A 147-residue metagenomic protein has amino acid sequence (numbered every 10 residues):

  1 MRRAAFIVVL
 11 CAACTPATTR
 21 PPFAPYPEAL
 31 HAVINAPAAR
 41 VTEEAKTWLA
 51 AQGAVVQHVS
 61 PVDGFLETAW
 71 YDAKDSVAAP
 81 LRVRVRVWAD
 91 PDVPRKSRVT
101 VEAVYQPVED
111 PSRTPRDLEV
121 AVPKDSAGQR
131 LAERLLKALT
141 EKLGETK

Functional and structural regions predicted by a protein language model:
R2-I7: Sec-dependent signal peptide recognition, specifically the positively charged N-region followed immediately by
C11-A13: C-terminal motif of bacterial Sec signal peptides marking the signal peptidase cleavage site
T15-K147: Ser/Thr-rich, low-complexity intrinsically disordered terminal regions
